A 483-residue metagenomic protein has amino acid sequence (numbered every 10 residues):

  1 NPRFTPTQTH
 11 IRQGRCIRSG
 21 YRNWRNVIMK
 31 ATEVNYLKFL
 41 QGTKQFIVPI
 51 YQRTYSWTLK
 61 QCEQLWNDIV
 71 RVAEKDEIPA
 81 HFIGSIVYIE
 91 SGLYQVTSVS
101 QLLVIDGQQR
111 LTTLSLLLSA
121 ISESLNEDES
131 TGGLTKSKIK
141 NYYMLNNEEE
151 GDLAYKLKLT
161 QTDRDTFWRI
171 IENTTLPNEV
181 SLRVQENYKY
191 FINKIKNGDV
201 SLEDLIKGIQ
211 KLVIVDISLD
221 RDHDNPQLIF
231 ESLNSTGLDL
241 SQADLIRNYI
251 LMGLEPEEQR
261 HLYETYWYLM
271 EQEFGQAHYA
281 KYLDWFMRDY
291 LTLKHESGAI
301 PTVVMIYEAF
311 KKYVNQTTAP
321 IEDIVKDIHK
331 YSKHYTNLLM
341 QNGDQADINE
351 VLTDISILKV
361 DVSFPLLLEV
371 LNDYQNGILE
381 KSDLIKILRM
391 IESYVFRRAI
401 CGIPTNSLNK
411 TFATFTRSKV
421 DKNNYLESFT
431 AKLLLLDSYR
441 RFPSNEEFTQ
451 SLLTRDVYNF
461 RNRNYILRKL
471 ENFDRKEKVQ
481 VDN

Functional and structural regions predicted by a protein language model:
T5-I11: Intrinsically disordered, low-complexity terminal segments enriched in Ser/Thr
G14-I28: Short, Lys/Arg-enriched N-terminal segments with co-localized hydrophobic residues within the first ~10-30 amino acids
I28-S297: Glycine- and hydrophobic-rich flexible loops that cap the catalytic core of alpha/beta enzyme folds
G107, V481-N483: Histidine-centered nuclease catalytic patch
S124-D128, G237, N372-K381, N472-V481: Short helix-capping/linker segments at secondary-structure and domain boundaries
Q242-N472: A cross-family structural signal marking well-folded subdomains
